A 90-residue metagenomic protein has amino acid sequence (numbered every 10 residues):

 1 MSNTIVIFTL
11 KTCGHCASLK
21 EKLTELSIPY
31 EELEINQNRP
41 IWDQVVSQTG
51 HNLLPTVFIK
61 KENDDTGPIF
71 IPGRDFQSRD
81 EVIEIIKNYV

Functional and structural regions predicted by a protein language model:
M1-P29: Local sequence-structure signature of Cys/Sec-based thiol-disulfide redox active-site neighborhoods
V6-T9, I35, P72: Active-site-adjacent beta-strand anchor residues
G14, P40, Q77: Short alpha-helical
S18, K22, V46-Q48, F76-R79: Non-catalytic interaction surface on structured domains
Y30-E32, F70: Conserved beta-strand scaffold positions in the cores of enzyme catalytic domains, especially in NTP/NDP-utilizing
E34-L53, I86-Y89: Thioredoxin-like thiol-disulfide oxidoreductase module
I59-V90: Non-catalytic, surface beta->alpha helical segment in thiol-disulfide oxidoreductase systems
